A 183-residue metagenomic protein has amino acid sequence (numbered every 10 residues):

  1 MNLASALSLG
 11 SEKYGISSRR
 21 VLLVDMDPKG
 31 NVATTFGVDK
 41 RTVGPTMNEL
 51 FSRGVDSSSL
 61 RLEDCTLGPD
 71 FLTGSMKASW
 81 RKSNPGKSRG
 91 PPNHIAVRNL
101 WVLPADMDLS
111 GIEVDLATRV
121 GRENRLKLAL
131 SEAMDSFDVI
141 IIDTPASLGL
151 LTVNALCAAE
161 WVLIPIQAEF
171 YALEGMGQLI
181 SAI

Functional and structural regions predicted by a protein language model:
M1-I183: P-loop NTP-binding core
